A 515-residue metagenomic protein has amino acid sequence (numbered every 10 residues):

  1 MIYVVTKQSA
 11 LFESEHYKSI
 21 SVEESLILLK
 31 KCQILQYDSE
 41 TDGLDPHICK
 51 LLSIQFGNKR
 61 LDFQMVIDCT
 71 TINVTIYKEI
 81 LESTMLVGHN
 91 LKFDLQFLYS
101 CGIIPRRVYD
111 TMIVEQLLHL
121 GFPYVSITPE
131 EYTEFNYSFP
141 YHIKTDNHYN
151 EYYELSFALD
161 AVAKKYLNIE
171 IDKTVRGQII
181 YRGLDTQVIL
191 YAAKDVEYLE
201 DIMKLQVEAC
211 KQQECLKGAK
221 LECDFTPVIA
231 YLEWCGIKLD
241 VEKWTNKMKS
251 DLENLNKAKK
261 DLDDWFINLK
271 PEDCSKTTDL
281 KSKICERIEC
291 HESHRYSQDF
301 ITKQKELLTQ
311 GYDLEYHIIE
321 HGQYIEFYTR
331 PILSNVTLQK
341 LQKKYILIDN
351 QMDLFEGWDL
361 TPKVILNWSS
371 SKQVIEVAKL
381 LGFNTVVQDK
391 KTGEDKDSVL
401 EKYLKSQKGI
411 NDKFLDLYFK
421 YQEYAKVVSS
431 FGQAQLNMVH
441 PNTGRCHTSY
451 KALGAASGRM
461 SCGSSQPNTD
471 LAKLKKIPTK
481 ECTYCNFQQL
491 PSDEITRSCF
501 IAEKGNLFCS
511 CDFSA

Functional and structural regions predicted by a protein language model:
M1-L44, R60: N- or domain-start disorder-to-order transition segments that initiate the globular core
I2, F12-H16, E40-L44, C49-L51 (+2 more regions): Acidic, glycine-rich two-metal-ion catalytic cores of nucleic acid-processing enzymes
I2-S14, D45, C49-K211, L221-C223 (+1 more regions): Active-site-proximal helix-loop-helix substrate-binding element of RNase H-like nuclease domains
L35-Y37, R107, C509: Residue-level marker for buried hydrophobic side chains located in beta-strands that build the well-ordered beta-sheet
R106-V108, Y149-E154, I171-E306, G311-M352 (+1 more regions): Mixed-charge, glycine-rich, non-catalytic linkers/tails in nucleic-acid processing enzymes
I113-H119, K194, D201, T226-W234 (+1 more regions): Short, hydrophobic/amphipathic alpha-helical patches that form generic packing surfaces within helical domains
